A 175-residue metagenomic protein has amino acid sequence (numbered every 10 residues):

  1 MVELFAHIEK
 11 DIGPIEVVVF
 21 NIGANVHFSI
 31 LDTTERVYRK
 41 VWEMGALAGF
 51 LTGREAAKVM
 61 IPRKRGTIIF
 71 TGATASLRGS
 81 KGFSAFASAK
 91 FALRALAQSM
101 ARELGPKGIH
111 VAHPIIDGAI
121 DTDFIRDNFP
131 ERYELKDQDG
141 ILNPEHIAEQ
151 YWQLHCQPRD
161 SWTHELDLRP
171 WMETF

Functional and structural regions predicted by a protein language model:
M1-G13: Conserved amphipathic alpha-helix within the SDR
P14-I15, S29, M60-A73, P106-I109: Active-site loop of short-chain dehydrogenase/reductase
N21-H27: Conserved NAD(P)H cofactor-binding loop of Rossmann-fold oxidoreductase domains
S29-I30, V37-R39: Substrate-binding pocket helix/loop in short-chain dehydrogenase/reductase
G53-R54, Q98: A short, exposed helix-loop element centered on a Lys and neighboring polar residues
T67-A92, Q98, R102-P106, I120: Catalytic loop of short-chain dehydrogenase/reductase
P106-D117, R132-F175: C-terminal helical subdomain
